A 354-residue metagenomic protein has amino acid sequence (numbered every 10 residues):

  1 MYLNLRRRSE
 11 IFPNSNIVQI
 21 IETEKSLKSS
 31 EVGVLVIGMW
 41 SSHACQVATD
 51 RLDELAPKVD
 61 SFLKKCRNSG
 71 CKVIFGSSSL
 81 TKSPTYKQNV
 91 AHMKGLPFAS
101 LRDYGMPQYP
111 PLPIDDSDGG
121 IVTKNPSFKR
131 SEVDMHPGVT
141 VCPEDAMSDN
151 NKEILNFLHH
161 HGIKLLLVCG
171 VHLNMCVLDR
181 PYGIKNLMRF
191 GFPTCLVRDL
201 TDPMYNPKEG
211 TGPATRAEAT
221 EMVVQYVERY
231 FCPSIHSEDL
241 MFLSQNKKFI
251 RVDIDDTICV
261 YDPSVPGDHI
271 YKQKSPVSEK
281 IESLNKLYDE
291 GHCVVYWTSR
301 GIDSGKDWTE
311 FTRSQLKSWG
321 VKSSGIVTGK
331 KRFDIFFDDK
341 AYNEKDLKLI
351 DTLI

Functional and structural regions predicted by a protein language model:
M1-G33, D50-L52, S61, N68-G70 (+2 more regions): Active-site-adjacent betaalpha module
R7-I11, S41, I254-C259: Short polar catalytic/cofactor-binding loops
V32-V47: Acidic/histidine-rich, surface-exposed loop or edge segments in extracytoplasmic proteins
I37, I74-G76: Active-site neighborhood of phospho(di)ester-bond hydrolases with catalytic His/Asp-centered motifs
H43, M175-L178, D303-G305: Short, solvent-exposed loop/turn segments at secondary-structure junctions
L55-K65, R180-M188, P276-D289: Histidine-anchored nucleotide/phosphate-binding helix
R67, K72, L80, A91-H92 (+2 more regions): HAD-like aspartate-dependent phosphatase fold
